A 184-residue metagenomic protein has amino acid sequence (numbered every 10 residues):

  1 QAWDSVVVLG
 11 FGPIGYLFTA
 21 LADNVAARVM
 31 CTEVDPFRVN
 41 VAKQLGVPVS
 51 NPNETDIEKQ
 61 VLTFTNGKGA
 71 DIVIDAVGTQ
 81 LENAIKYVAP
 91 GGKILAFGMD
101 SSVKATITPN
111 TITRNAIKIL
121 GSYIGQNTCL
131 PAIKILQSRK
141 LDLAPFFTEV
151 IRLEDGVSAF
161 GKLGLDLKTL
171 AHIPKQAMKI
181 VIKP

Functional and structural regions predicted by a protein language model:
Q1, N40, P48-K118, K175-Q176: Glycine-rich cofactor phosphate-binding loops and adjacent beta1-alpha1 units of small-molecule cofactor enzyme domains
Q1-T55: Mid-domain Rossmann-like dinucleotide-binding core that forms the NAD(H)/NADP(H) cofactor-binding site
I14, F18, R38, V61 (+2 more regions): Aromatic/hydrophobic pocket-lining residues that form π-stacking "cages" and hydrophobic walls in ligand
N24-A26, Q44, A89, R114 (+1 more regions): Short, well-ordered coil/turn elements that cap or connect secondary structure elements
C31, V73, G121: Conserved SAM-binding loop
E33, G98, Y123: Conserved acidic E/D residue at the C-terminus of a beta-strand in Rossmann-like folds
I72, I85-K86, Q126, L130-P184: C-terminal hydrophobic helical "lid"/dimerization subdomain of Rossmann-like NAD(P)H-dependent oxidoreductases
K93-L95, T106-F146: Rossmann-fold dehydrogenase core element
